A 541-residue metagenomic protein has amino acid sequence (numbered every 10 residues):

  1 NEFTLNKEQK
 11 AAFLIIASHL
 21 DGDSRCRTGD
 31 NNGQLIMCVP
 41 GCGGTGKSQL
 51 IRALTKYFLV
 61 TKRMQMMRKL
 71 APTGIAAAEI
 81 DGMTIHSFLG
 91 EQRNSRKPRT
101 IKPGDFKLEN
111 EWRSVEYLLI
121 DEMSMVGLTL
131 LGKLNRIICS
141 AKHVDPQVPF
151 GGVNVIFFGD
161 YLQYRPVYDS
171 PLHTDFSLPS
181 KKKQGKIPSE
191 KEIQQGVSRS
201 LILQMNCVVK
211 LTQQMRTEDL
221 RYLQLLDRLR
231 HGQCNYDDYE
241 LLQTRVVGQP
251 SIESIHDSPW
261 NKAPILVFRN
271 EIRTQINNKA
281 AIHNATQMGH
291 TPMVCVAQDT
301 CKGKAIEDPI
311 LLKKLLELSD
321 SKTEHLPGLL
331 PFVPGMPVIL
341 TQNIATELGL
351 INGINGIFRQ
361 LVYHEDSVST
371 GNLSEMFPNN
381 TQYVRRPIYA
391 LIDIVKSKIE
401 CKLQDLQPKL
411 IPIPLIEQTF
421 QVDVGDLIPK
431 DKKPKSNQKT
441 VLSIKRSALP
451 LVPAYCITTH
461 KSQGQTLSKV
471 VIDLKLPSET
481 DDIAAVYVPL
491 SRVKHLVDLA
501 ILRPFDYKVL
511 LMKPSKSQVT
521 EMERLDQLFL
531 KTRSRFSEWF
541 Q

Functional and structural regions predicted by a protein language model:
N1-Q541: Conserved ATP-binding/catalytic motifs of P-loop helicase motor domains
